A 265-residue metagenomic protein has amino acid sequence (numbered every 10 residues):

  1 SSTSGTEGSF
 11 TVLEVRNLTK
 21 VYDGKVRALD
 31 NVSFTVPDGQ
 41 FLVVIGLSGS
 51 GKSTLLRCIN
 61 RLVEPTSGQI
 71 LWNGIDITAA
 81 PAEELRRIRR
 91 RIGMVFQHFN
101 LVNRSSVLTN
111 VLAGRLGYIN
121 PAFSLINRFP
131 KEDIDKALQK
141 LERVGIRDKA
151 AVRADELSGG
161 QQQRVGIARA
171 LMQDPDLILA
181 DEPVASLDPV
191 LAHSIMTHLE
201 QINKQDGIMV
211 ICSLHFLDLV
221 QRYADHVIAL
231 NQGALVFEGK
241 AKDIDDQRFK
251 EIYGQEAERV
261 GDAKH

Functional and structural regions predicted by a protein language model:
N60: Helix-to-loop junction immediately C-terminal to a conserved catalytic motif
G68-D76, I88: Conserved ABC transporter NBD signature motif
I75-D76, I119-D148: Conserved ABC ATPase "signature" region
R153-L157, Q161: Conserved ABC ATPase signature
D174: Conserved catalytic motifs of ABC-family nucleotide-binding domains
I178-D181: Catalytic Walker B motif of ABC-type/P-loop ATPase nucleotide-binding domains
P189-L191: Helix N-cap at the start of a conserved alpha-helix in ABC-type nucleotide-binding domains
